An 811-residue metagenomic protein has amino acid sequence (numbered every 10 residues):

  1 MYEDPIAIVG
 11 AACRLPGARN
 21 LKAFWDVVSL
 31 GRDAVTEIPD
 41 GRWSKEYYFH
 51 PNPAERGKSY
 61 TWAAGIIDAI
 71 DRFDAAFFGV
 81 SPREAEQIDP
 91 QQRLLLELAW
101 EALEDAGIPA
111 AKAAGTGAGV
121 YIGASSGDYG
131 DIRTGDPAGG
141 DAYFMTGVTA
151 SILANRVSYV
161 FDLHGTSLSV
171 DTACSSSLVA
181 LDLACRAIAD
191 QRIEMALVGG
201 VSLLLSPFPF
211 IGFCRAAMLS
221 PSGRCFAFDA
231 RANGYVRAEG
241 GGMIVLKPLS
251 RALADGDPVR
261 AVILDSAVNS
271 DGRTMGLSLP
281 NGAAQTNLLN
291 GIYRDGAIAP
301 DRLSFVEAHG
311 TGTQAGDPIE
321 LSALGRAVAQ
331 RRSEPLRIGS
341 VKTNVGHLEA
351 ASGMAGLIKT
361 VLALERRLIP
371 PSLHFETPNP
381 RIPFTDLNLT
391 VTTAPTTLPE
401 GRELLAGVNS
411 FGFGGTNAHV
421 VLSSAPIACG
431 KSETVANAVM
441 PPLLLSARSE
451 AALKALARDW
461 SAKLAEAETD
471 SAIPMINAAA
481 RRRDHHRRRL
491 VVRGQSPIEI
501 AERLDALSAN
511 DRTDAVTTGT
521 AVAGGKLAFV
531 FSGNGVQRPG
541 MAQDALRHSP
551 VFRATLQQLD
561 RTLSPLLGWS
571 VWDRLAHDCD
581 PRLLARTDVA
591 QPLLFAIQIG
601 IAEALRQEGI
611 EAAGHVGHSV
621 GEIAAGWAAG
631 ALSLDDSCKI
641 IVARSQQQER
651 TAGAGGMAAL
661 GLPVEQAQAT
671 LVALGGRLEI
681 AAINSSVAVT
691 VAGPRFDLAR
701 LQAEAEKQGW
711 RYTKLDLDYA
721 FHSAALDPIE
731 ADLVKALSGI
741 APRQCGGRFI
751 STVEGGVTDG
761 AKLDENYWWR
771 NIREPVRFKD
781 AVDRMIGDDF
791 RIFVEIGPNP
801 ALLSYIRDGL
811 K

Functional and structural regions predicted by a protein language model:
M1-P16, R42, F49-R56, W100-G119 (+9 more regions): Short, low-complexity connector segments at domain boundaries
M1-V435, E466, I473, R582 (+7 more regions): Condensing-enzyme catalytic core of the thiolase-fold
A11-R14, P280-D295, L405-L527, Q543 (+4 more regions): Flexible catalytic loop/linker elements that gate and position reactive groups at enzyme active sites
D265-S266, S270-G276, R503, R512 (+2 more regions): Acyltransferase
A297, A329-S333, K707-Q708, I740-P742 (+1 more regions): Short helix-capping segments at alpha-helix termini
H309, S449, S496, L559 (+3 more regions): Residue-level signal for inorganic ion chemistry
V328, A545, L632, A705 (+1 more regions): Active-site catalytic pocket residues across diverse enzymes, especially alpha/beta-hydrolases
V530-H577: Active-site machinery of serine-nucleophile hydrolases
